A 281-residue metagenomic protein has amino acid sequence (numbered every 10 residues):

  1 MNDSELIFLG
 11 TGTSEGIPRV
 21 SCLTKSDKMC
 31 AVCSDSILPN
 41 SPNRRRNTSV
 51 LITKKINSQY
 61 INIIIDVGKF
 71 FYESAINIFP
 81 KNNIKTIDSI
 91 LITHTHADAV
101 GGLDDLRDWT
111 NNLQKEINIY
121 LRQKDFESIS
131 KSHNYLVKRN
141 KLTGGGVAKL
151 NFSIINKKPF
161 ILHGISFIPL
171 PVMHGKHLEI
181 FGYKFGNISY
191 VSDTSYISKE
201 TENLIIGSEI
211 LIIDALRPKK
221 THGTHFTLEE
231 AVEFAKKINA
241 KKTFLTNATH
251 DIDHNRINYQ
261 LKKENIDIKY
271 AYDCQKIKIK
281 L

Functional and structural regions predicted by a protein language model:
M1-V191, E200, N258-L281: Binuclear metal-dependent hydrolase catalytic cores
Y196-L281: Cap/insert and terminal regions of metallo-dependent hydrolase folds
